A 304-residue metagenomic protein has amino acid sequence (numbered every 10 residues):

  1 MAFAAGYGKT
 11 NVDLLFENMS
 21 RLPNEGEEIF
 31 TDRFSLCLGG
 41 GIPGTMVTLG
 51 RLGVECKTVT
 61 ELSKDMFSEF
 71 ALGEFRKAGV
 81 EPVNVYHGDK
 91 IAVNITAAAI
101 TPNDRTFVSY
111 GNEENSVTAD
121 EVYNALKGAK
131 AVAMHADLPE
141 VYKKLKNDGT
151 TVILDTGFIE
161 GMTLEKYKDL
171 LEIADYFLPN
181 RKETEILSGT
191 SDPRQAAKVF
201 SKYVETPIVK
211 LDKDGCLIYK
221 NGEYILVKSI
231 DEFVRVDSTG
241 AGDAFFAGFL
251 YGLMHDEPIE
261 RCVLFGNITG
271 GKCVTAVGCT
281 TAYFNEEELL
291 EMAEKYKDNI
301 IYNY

Functional and structural regions predicted by a protein language model:
M1-E61, M66-F70, K77, Y304: Glycine-rich phosphate/adenosyl-contacting loop at the front of the ribokinase-like
A5, K57, A133, I153-D155 (+2 more regions): Structural detector of well-ordered beta-strand residues that form the stable sheet scaffold of enzyme domains
A5, P193-Y304: Conserved phosphate-binding/catalytic region of the ribokinase-like
N11, S63-K64, G111-E114, T156-G161 (+2 more regions): Short, acidic/turn-prone active-site loops that include or flank metal/cofactor- and phosphate-binding residues
E27-I29, R51-A131, D148, L290-Y304: Conserved N-terminal subdomain of the carbohydrate kinase-like
E114-V122, M134-D137, D155, I159-K166: Active-site glycine-rich loop that binds ribose-phosphate moieties when present
E140-V152: Glycosyltransferases and closely related glycan-assembly transferases that use nucleotide-activated donors
D148-T151, F158-V227: Conserved phosphate/ATP/ADP-binding segment of small-molecule kinases
